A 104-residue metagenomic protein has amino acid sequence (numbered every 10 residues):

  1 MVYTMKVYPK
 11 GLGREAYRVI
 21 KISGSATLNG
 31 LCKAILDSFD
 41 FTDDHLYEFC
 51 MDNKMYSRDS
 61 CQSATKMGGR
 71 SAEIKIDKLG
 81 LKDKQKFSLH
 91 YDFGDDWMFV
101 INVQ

Functional and structural regions predicted by a protein language model:
M1-Q104: Short linear regulatory motifs enriched in tryptophan with gly/pro/ser
